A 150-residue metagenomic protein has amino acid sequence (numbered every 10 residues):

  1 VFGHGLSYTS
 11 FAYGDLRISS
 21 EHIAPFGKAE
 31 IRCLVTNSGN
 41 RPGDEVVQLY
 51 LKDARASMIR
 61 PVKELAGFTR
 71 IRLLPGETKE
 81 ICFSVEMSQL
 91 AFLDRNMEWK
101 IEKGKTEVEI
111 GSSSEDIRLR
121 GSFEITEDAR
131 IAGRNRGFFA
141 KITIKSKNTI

Functional and structural regions predicted by a protein language model:
V1-I150: Intrinsically disordered, low-complexity Ser/Thr/Gly-rich stretches
